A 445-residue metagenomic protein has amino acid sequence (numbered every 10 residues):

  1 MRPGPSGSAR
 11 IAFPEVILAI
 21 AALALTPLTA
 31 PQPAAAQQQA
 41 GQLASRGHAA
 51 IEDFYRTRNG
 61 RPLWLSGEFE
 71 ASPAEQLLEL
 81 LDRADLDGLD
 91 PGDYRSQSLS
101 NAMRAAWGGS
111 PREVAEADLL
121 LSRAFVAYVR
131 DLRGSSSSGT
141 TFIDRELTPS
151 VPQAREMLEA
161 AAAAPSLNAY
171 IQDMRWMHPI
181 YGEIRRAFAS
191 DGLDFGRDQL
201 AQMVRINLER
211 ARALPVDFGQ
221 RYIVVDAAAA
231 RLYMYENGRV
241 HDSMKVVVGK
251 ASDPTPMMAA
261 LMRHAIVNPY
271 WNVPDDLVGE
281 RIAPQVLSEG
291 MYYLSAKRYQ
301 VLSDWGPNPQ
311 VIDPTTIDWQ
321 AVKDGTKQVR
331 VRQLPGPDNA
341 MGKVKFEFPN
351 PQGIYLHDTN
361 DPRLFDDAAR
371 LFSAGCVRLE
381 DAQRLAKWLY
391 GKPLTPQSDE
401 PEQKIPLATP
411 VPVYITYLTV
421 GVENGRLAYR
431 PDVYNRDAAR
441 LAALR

Functional and structural regions predicted by a protein language model:
M1-I11: N-terminal secretory signal peptides that target proteins for export/translocation
P14-P27: Bacterial N-terminal signal peptides
T26-Q37: Signal peptide processing junction and immediate N-terminal pro/mature segment of secreted/exported proteins
Q37-A50, F54-R56, L119, R123-A127 (+2 more regions): Well-ordered beta-sheet/strand-loop patches within structured domains
Q37-L147: Cationic-aromatic interfacial patches
